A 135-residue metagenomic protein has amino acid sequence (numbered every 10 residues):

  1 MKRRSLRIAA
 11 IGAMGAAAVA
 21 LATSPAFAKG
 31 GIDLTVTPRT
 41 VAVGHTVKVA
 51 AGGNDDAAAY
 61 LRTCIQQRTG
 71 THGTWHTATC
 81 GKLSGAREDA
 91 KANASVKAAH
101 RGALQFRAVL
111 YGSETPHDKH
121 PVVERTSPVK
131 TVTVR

Functional and structural regions predicted by a protein language model:
K2-R135: Low-complexity, Ser/Thr/Pro-rich intrinsically disordered linker/stalk segments at domain junctions
